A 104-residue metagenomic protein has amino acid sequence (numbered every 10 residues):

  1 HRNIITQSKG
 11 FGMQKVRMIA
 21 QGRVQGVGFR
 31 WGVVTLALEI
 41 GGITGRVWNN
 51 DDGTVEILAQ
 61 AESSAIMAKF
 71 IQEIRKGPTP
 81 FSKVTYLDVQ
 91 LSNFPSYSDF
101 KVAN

Functional and structural regions predicted by a protein language model:
N3-N104: Intrinsically disordered, low-complexity, mixed-charge
